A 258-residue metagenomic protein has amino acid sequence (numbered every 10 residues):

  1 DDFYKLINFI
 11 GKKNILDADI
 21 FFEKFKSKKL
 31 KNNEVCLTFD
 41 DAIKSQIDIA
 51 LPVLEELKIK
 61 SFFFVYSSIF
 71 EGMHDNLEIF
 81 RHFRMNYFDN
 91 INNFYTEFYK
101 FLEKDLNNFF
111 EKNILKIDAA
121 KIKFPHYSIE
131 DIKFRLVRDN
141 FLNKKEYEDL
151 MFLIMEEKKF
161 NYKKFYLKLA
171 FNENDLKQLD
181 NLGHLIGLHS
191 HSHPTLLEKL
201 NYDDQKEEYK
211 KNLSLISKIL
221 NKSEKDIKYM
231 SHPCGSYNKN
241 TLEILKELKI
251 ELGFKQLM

Functional and structural regions predicted by a protein language model:
D2-K29, F171, N181, S217-L220 (+2 more regions): C-terminal domain-boundary segment and adjacent tail
I15-K31, V35-T38, A42-P52: Extended catalytic core of nucleotide-activated donor transferases of GT-like folds
E34, E55-S236: Metal-dependent polysaccharide deacetylase catalytic core of the NodB/CE4 family, i.e., the active-site-bearing domain
T38, S190, T241: Ser/Thr-centric signal marking residues that sit in or immediately flank functional binding/regulatory motifs
S45, S236-N240: Short alpha-helical
I49-V53, D175, N240-I244: A short acidic, amphipathic alpha-helical/loop segment
